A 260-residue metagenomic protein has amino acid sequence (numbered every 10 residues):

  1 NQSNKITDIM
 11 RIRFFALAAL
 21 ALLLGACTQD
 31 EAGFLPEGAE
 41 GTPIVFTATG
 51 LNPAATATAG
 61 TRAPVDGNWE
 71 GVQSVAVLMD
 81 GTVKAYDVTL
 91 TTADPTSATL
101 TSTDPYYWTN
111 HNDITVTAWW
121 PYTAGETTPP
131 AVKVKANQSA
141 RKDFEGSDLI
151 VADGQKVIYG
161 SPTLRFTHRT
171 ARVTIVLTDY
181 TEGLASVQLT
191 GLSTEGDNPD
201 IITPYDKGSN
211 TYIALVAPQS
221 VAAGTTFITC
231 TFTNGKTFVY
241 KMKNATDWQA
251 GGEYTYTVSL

Functional and structural regions predicted by a protein language model:
I6, R11-L20, L24-L260: Sec-type signal peptide cleavage vicinity
